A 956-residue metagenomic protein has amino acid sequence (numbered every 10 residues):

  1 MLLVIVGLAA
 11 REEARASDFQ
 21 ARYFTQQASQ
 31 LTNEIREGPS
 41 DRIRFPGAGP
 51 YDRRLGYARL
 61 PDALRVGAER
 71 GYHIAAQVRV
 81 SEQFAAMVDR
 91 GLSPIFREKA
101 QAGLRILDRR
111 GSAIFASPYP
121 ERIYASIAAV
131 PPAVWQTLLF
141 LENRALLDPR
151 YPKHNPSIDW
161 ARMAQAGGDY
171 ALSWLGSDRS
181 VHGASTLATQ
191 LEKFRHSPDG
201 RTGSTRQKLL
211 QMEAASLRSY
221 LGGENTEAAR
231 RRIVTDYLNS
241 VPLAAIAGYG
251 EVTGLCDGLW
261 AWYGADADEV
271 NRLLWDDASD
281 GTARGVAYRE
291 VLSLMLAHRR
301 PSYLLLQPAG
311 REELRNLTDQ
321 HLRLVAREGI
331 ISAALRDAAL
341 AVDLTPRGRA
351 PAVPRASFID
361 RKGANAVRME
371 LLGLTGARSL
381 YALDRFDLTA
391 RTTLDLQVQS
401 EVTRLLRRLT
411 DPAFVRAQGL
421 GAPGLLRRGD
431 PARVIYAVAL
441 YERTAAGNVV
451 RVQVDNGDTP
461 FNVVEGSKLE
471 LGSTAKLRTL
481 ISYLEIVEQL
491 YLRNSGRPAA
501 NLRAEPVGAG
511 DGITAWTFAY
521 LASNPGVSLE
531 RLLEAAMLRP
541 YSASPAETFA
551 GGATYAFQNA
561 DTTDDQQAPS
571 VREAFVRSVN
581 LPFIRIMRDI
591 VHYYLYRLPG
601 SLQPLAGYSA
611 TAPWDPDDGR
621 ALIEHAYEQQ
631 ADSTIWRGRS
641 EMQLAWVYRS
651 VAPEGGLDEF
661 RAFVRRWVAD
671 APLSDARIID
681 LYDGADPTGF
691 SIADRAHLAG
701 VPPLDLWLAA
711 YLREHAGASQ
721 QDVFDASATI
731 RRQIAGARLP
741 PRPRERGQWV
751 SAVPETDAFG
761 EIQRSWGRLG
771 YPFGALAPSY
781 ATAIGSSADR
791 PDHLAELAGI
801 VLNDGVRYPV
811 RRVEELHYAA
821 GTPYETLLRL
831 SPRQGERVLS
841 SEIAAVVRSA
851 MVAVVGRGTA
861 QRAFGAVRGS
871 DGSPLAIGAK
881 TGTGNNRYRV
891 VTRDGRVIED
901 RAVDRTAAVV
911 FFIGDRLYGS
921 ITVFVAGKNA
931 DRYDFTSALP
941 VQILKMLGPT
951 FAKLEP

Functional and structural regions predicted by a protein language model:
M1-I114, R361, A413: N-terminal type II signal-anchor transmembrane helix that functions as the membrane-insertion/stop-transfer segment
V6-T25, S29-S40, L147-P156, L172-R407 (+6 more regions): Non-catalytic, structured segments within soluble enzyme domains
G47-A48, Y119-E121, M212-Y220, W275-S279 (+12 more regions): Flexible glycine/proline-enriched surface loops and loop-helix/loop-strand junctions
A58, D62, E98-L104, R109-G111 (+31 more regions): Extracytoplasmic
Q77-I95, Y151-L175, L255-G258, R336-F358 (+4 more regions): Acidic helix-start/capping segments at beta-turn-to-alpha-helix junctions
A133-R144, V325, V402, L471-S495 (+5 more regions): Active-site SXXK
T392-P431, A437-L440, V450-E465, T479 (+6 more regions): A penicillin-recognizing enzyme superfamily signal
L471-Q567, A699-P703, W707-A716, R807-E825: Short, glycine/proline-biased beta-turn/loop segments that scaffold the active-site neighborhood
